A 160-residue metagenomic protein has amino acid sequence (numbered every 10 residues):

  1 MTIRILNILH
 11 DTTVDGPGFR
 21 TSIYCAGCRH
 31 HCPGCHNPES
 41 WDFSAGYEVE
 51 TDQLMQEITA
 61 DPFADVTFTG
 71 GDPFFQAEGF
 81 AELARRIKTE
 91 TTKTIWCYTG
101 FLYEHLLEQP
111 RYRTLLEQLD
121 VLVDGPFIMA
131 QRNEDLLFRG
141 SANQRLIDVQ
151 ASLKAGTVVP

Functional and structural regions predicted by a protein language model:
M1-Y24, P33, N37-F43, T157-V158: N-terminal [4Fe-4S]-dependent radical SAM core
I3-L6, F19, N37-L115: Conserved Radical SAM active-site core
V14, E104, Q131, A155: Flexible, glycine-rich phosphate/dinucleotide-binding loops and adjacent beta-alpha linkers at cofactor/substrate
Q76-R85, T91, R132-P160: P-loop/Walker A phosphate-binding loop and immediately adjacent motor/lid segment at beta-alpha junctions
L102-Y103, L122, G156-P160: Conserved strand-turn element in the central/C-terminal portion of the radical SAM core barrel that lines
L119-I128: Non-cysteine beta-strand/loop elements that form the S-adenosyl-L-methionine
